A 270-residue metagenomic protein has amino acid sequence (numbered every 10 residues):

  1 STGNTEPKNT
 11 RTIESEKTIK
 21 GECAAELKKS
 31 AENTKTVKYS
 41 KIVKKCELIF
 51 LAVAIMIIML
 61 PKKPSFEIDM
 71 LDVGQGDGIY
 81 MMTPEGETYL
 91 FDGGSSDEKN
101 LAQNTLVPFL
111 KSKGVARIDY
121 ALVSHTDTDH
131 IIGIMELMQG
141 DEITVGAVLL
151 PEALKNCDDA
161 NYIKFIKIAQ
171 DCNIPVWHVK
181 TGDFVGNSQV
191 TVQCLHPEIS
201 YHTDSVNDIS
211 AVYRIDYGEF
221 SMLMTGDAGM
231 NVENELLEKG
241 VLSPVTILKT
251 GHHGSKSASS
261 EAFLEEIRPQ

Functional and structural regions predicted by a protein language model:
S1-Q270: Non-globular, low-confidence helical/coil segments that flank catalytic cores
